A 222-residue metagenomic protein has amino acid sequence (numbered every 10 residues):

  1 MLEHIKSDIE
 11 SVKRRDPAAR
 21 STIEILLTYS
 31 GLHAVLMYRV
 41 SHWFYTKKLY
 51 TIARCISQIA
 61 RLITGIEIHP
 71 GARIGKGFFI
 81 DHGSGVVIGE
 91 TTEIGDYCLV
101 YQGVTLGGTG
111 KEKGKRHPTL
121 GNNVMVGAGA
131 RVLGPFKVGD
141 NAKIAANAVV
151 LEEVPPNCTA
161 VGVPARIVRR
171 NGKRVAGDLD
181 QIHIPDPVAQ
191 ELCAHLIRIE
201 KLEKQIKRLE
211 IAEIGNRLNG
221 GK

Functional and structural regions predicted by a protein language model:
M1-A60, V175-K222: Terminal amphipathic alpha-helical/low-complexity segments used for targeting or macromolecular assembly
S30-G31, L36-R39, A72, F78 (+2 more regions): Solvent-exposed, flexible loop/coil residues
R61-V168: Structural signal for interior beta-strand "rungs" in well-ordered beta-sheet cores of soluble enzyme domains
R166, R170-D178: A structural signal for small-residue-enriched, beta-sheet-centric alpha/beta enzyme cores and oligomeric scaffold folds
